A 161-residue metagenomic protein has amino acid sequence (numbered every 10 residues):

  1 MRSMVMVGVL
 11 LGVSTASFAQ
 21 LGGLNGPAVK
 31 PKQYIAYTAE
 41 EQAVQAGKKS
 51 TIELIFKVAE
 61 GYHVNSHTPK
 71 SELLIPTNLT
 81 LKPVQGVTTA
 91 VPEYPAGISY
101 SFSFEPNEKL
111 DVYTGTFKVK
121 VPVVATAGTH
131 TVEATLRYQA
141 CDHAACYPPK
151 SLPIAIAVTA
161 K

Functional and structural regions predicted by a protein language model:
M1-V5: Positively charged n-region of N-terminal signal peptides that target proteins for export
Q20-K161: Extracellular/lumen-exposed scaffold segments
